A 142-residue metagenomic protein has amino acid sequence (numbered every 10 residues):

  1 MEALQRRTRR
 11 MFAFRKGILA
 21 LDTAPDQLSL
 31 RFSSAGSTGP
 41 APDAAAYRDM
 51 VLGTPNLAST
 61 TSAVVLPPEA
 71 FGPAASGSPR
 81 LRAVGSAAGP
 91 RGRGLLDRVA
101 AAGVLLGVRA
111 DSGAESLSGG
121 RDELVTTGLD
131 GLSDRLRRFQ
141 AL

Functional and structural regions predicted by a protein language model:
M1-Q140: Alpha/beta catalytic barrel-like cores
